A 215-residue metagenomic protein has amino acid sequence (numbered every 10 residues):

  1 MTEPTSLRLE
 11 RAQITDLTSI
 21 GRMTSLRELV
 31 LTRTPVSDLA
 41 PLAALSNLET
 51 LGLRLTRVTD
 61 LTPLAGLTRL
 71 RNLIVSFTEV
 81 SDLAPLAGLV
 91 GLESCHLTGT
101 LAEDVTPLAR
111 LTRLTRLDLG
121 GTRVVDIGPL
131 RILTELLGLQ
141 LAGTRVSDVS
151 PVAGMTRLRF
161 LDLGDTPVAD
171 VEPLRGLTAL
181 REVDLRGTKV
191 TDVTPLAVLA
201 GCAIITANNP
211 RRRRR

Functional and structural regions predicted by a protein language model:
T2-S147, P151-A169, P173-T191, V198-R215: Concave beta-strand-loop units of leucine-rich repeat
